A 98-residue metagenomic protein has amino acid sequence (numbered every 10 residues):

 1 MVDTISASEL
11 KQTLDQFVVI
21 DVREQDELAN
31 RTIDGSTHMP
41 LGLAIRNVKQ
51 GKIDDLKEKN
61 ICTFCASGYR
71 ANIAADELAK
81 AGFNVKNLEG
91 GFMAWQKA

Functional and structural regions predicted by a protein language model:
M1-V18, Q25-N60, Y69-A98: Rhodanese-like catalytic fold shared by cysteine-dependent sulfurtransferases and DSP/PTP-type phosphatases
